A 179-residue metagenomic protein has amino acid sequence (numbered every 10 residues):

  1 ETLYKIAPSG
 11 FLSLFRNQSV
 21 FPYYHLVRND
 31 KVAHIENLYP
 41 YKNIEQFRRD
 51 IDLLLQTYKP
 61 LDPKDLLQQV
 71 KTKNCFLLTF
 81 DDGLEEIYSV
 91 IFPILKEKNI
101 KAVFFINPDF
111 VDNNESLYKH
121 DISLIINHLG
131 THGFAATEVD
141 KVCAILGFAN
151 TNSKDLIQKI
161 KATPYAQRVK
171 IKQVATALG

Functional and structural regions predicted by a protein language model:
E1-L26, K31: Membrane-proximal basic amphipathic "stem/tether" segments
L14, N114-G179: Extended, charge-rich helix/loop segments that form flexible, surface "patches" used to engage negatively charged
P22, L54, D81, L95 (+1 more regions): Conserved, mostly hydrophobic/aromatic
L26-N29, L66-Q68, G83-E85, P108-D112: Short, solvent-exposed loop/turn segments at secondary-structure junctions
R28-N43: Acidic/histidine-rich helix-loop elements that form or flank divalent-metal/phosphate-binding sites at the catalytic
Y39-T72: C-terminal domain-boundary segment and adjacent tail
C75, T79-F92: Membrane-embedded segments
V90-P108: A short alpha/beta connector and helix-capping loop motif
